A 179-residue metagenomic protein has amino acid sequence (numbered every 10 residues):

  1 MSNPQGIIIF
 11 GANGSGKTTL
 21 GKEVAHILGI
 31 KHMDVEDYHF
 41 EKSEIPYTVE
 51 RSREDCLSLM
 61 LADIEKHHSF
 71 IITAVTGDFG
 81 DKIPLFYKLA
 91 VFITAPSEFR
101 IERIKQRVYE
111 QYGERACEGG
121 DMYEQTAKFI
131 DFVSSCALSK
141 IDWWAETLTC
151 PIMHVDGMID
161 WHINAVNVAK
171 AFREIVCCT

Functional and structural regions predicted by a protein language model:
I9: Hydrophobic anchor at the beta1->P-loop junction of P-loop NTPases
N13: The conserved Walker
K17: Conserved lysine of the Walker
K22, H26-E65: Conserved substrate/cofactor phosphate-moiety recognition/catalytic segment in nucleotide-dependent phosphotransferases
K66-F70: Loop/turn-to-beta-strand initiation segments
F86-R107: Conserved phosphate-donor/acceptor-positioning beta-strand/loop module used by diverse small-molecule
Q106-E114: Conserved AAA+ ATPase "sensor/coupling" helix adjacent to the nucleotide-binding pocket
G113-V166: Small-molecule kinase domains that catalyze NTP-dependent phosphoryl transfer to phosphate-bearing small molecules
